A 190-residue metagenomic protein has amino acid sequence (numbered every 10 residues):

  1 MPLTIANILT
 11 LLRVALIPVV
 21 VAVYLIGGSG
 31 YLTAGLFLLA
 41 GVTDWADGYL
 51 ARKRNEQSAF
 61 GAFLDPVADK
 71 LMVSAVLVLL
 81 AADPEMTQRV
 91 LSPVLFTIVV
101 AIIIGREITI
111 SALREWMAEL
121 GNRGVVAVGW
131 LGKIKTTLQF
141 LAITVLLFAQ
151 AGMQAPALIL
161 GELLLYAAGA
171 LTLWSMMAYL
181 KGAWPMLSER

Functional and structural regions predicted by a protein language model:
P2-T10, V14-L16, V21-A22, G27 (+3 more regions): A feature for the membrane-embedded catalytic helix bundles of lipid/isoprenoid biosynthetic enzymes
T33-G41: Short hydrophobic/aromatic, small-residue-rich stretches within specific transmembrane helices of secondary active
E56: Conserved hydrophobic/amphipathic secondary-structure segments that form or flank ligand- or partner-binding grooves
